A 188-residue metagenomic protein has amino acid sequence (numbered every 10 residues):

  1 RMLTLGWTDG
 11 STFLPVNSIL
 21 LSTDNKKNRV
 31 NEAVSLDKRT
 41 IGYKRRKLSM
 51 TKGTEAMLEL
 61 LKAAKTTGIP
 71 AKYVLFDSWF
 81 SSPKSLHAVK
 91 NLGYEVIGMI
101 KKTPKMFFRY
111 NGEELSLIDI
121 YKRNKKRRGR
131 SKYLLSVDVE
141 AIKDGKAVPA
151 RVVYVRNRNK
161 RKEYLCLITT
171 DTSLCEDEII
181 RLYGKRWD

Functional and structural regions predicted by a protein language model:
R1-D24: Active-site-facing alpha/beta catalytic cores
L14, L21-D188: Single, function-defining residue in the core of a domain
